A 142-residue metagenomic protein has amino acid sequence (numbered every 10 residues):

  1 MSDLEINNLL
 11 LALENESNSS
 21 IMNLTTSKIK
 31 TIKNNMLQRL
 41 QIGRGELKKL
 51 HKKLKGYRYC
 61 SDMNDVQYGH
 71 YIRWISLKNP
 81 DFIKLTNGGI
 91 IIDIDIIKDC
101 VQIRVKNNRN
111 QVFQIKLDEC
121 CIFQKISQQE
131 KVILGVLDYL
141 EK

Functional and structural regions predicted by a protein language model:
M1, N18-R39: Ser/Thr/Pro-rich, charge-biased intrinsically disordered regulatory regions of eukaryotic nuclear proteins
M1-S19, N108-K142: Intrinsically disordered, low-complexity, charged/polar segments
I32-Y68: Mixed-charge, Lys/Arg-rich low-complexity intrinsically disordered regions
M63, Y71, G88, C100-Q102: Beta-strand-rich binding-surface signature of beta-sandwich/beta-barrel folds used to engage anionic ligands
M63-D81: Short coil-to-beta transition motif at edge beta-strands of beta-rich domains
I75, K84, Q114-K116: Conserved mixed alpha/beta catalytic, RNA-binding, or beta-rich assembly cores of soluble enzyme, regulatory
N79-D99: Short beta-strand-centered aromatic/proline hotspots
I97-N107: Short, solvent-exposed secondary-structure boundary/capping segments
